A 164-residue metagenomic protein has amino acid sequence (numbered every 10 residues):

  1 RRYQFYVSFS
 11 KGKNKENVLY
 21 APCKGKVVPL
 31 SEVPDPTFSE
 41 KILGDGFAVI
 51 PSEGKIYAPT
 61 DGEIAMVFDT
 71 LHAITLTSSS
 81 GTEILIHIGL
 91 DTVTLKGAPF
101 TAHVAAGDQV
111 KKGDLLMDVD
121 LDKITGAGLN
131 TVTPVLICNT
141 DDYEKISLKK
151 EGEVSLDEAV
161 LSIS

Functional and structural regions predicted by a protein language model:
Y3-S164: Contiguous, well-folded functional domains in the mature portion of proteins
